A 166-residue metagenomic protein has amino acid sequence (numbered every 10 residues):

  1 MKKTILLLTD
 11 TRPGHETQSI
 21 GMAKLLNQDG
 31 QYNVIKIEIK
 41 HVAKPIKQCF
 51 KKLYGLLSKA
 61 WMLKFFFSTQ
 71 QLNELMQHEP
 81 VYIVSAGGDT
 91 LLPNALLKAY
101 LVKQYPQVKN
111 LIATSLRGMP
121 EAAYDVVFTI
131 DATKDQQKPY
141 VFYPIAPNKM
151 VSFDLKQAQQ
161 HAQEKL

Functional and structural regions predicted by a protein language model:
M1-N73: N-terminal pre-catalytic "stem/leader" segment of glycosyltransferase-like enzymes
D10, A113-S115, A132: Cofactor-binding loop segments of dinucleotide-utilizing enzymes, especially the Rossmann-like FAD- and NAD(P)+-binding
Q18, M22, P93-L97, A123: A short acidic, amphipathic alpha-helical/loop segment
N27-I35, V102-K109, Q137-K138: Structural alpha-beta junctions
I35, V84, K109-A113, V126-F128 (+1 more regions): Hydrophobic/aromatic beta-strand patches that form the interior of the parallel beta-sheet core in alpha/beta enzyme
F67-P120: Extended catalytic core of nucleotide-activated donor transferases of GT-like folds
E121-L166: A nucleotide-sugar donor-handling region in carbohydrate enzymes
